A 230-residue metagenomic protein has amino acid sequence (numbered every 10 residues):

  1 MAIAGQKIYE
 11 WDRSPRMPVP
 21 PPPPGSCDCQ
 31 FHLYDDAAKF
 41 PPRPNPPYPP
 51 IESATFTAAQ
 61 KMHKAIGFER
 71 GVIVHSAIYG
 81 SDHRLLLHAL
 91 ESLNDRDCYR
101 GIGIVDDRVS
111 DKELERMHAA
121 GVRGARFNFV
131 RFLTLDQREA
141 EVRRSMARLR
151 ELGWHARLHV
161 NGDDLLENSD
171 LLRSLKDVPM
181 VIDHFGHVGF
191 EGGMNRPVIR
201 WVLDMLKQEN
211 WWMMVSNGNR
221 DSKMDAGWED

Functional and structural regions predicted by a protein language model:
I3-A4, R138-D230: Catalytic pocket-lining loop regions of alpha/beta-barrel enzymes, especially the amidohydrolase/enolase/GH5 lineages
I3-L152, L165: Mid-domain alpha/beta scaffold segments of enzyme catalytic cores
